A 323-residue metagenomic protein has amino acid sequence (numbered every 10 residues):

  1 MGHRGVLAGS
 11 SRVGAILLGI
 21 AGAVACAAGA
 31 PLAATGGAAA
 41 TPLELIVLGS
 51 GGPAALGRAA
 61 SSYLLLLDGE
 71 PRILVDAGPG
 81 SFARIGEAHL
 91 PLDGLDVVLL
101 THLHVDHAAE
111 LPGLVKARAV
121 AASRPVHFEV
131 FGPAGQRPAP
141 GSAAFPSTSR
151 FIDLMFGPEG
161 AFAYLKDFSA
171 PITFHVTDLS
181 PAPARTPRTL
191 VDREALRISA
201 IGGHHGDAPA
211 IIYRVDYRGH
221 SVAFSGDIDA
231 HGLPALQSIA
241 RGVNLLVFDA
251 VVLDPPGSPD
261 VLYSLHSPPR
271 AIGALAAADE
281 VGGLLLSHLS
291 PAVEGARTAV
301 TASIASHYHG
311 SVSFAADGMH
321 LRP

Functional and structural regions predicted by a protein language model:
M1-G9: N-terminal secretory signal peptides that target proteins for export/translocation
A8, G14, L100-L103: A composition/secondary-structure signal for short, hydrophobic, low-basic-content segments with alpha-helix propensity
G9, A59-S61, L65, V215 (+2 more regions): A short alpha-helix capping/helix-coil boundary motif
S10, G14-A30: Bacterial N-terminal signal peptides
P31-V222, P234, A299-S306, S311-R322: Binuclear metal-dependent hydrolase catalytic cores
S221, D229-M319: Cap/insert and terminal regions of metallo-dependent hydrolase folds
